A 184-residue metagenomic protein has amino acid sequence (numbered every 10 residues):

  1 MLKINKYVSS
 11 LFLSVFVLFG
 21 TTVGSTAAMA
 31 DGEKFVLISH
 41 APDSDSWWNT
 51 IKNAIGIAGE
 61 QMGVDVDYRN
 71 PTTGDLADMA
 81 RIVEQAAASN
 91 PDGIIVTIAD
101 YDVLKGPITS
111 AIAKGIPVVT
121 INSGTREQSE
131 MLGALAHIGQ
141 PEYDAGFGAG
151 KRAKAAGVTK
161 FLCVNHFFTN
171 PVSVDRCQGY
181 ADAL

Functional and structural regions predicted by a protein language model:
L2-Y7, A27-L184: A residue-level marker of the well-folded mature domains of exported/periplasmic proteins
S9-L13, V17: Hydrophobic helical h-region of N-terminal Sec-dependent signal peptides in bacterial secretory/periplasmic proteins
L18-A27: C-terminal segment of classical bacterial N-terminal signal peptides
